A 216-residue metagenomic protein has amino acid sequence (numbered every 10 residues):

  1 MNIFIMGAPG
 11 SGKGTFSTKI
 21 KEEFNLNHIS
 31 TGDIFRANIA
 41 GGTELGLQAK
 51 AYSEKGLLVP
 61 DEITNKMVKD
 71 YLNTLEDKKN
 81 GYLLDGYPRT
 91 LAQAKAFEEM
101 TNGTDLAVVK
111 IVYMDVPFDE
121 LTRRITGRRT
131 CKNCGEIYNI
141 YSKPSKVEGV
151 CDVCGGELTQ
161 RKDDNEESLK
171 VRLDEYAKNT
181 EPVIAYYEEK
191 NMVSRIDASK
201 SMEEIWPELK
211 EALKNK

Functional and structural regions predicted by a protein language model:
M1-K216: Glycine-rich phosphate-binding loop of ATP-dependent small-molecule kinases
